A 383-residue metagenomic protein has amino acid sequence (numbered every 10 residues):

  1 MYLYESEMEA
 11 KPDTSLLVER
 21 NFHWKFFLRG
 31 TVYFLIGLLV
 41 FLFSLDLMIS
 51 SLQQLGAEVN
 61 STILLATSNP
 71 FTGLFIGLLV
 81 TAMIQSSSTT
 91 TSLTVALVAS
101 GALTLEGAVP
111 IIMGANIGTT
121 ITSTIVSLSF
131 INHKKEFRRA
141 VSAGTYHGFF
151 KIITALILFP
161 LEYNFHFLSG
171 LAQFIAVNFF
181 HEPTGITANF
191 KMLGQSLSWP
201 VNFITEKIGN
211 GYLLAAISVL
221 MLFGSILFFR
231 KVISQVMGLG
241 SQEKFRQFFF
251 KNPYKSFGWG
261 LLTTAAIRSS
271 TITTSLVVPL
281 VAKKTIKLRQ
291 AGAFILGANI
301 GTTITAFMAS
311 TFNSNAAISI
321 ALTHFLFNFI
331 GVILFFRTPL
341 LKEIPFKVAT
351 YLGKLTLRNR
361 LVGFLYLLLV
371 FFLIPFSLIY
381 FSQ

Functional and structural regions predicted by a protein language model:
M1-T31, E136-R138, A172-E206, V232-N252 (+1 more regions): Intrinsically disordered, low-complexity non-transmembrane regions of multi-pass membrane transporters
S15-L74, S196-G258: Helix-loop-helix hairpins and the membrane-proximal interhelical loops of multi-pass alpha-helical transport proteins
G30, F34, L38-S50, G73-L74 (+15 more regions): Transmembrane alpha-helical segments of multi-pass membrane transport proteins and ion-pumping complexes
F34, L38, L65, N69 (+13 more regions): Alpha-helical transmembrane segments of multi-pass membrane proteins, especially transporters and channels
L42-F43, I125-R138, S142-F190, L220-L227 (+1 more regions): Juxtamembrane and boundary regions of transmembrane helices in multi-pass small-molecule transporters and channels
I76-A82, L158, T187-M221, F364-I374: Hydrophobic alpha-helical transmembrane segments
T81-N116, S129-I131, F159, V177-T184 (+1 more regions): Membrane-interfacial helix-loop connectors
S123-K135, V232-V236, V278-K284: C-terminal ends of transmembrane helices
